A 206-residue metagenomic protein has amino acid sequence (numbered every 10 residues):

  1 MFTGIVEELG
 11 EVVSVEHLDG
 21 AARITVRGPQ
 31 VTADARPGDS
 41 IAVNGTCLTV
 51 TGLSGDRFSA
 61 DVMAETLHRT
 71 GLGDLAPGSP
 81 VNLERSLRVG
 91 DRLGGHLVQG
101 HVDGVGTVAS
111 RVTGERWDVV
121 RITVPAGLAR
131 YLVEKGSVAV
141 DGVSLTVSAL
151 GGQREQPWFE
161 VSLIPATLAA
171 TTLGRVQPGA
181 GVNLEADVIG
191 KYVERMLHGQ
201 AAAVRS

Functional and structural regions predicted by a protein language model:
M1-S206: Conserved loop->alpha-helix
